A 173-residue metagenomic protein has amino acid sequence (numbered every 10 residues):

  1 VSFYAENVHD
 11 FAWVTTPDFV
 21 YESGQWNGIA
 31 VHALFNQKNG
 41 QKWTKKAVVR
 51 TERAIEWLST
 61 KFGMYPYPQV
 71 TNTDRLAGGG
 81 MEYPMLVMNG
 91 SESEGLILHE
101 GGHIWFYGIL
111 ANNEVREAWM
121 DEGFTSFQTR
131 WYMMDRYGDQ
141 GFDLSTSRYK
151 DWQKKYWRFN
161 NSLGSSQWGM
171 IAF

Functional and structural regions predicted by a protein language model:
V1-G28: Structured beta-strand-rich cores of soluble
F3, H32-F173: Hydrophobic alpha-helical and helix-loop surface patches within well-folded domains that function as non-catalytic
